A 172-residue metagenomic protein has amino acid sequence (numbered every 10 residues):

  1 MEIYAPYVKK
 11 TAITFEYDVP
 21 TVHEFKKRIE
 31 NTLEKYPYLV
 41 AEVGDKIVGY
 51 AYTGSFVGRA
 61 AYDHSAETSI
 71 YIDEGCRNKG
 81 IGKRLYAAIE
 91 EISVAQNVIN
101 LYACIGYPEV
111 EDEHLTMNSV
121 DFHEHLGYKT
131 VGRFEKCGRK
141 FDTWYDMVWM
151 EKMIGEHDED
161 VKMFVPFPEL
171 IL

Functional and structural regions predicted by a protein language model:
M1-K26, E156-L172: A short, well-structured alpha-helix characteristic of acyl/acetyltransferase catalytic modules
Y17-G75, I92, Q96, M153-E156: Acetyl-CoA-dependent GNAT
Y36, Y145-W149: Short hydrophobic/aromatic beta-strand or adjacent loop that forms the aromatic wall/cage of a ligand/substrate-binding
Y52, C104-G106, V120, E124-T143 (+2 more regions): Conserved catalytic-core motifs of GNAT/GCN5-like acyltransferases
T68, L101-A103, M150: A structural signal for short, well-ordered beta-strand segments
I70-G75, K79, Y107-E111: Active-site acidic-Proline motif in GNAT/NAT acetyltransferases
C76, G80-A88: Conserved acetyl-CoA pyrophosphate-binding loop and the N-cap/start of the following alpha-helix in GNAT-like
S93-N118: Conserved GNAT acetyl-CoA-binding A-motif
